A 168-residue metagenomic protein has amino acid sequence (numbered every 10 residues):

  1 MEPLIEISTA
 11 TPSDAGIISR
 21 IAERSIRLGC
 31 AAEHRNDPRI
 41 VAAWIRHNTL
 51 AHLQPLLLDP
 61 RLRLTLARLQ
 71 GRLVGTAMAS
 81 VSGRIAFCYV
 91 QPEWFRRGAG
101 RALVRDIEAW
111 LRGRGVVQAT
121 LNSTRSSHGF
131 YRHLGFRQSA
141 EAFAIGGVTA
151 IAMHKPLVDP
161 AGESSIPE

Functional and structural regions predicted by a protein language model:
M1-G16, D159-E168: Conserved N-terminal entry element of GNAT/NAT acetyltransferase domains
E23-H52: Conserved GNAT-fold acetyl-CoA-binding loop/helix
H47-L66, R84: A short helix-loop-beta-strand connector motif used in the catalytic cores of GNAT acetyltransferases and, in some
R61-G75, S80: Conserved beta-hairpin
A67, W94, G98-D106: Conserved acetyl-CoA pyrophosphate-binding loop and the N-cap/start of the following alpha-helix in GNAT-like
S80-E93: Conserved acetyl-CoA binding element of GNAT-fold acetyltransferases
L111-T124: Conserved GNAT acetyl-CoA-binding A-motif
T120-N122, R137-A152: Conserved catalytic-core motifs of GNAT/GCN5-like acyltransferases
